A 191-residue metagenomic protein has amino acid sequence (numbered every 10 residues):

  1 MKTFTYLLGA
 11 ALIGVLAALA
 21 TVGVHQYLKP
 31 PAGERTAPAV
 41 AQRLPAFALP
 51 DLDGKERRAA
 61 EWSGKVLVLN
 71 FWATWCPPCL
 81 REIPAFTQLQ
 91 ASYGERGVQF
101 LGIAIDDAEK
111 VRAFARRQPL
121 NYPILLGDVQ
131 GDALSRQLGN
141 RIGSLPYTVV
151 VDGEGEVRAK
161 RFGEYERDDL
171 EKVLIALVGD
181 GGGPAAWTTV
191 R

Functional and structural regions predicted by a protein language model:
M1-A46, A186-R191: N-terminal targeting signals for export/organelle localization
A46-L67, Q90-Y93: A short beta-strand-turn-helix
F47, F71-W72, F114, Y122: Conserved hydrophobic/aromatic "anchor" residues that stabilize well-ordered secondary structure elements
N70-C76, I105: Aromatic-flanked redox-active Cys/Sec active sites in thiol-based oxidoreductases, especially the WC-centered
T74-R81, P146-Y147: C-type cytochrome heme c attachment motif
L80-P119, V129-R136, T188-R191: Structural microenvironment flanking redox-active thiols in thiol-disulfide oxidoreductases
R116-N121, G127-I175, W187: Thiol/disulfide oxidoreductase modules built on the thioredoxin-like
